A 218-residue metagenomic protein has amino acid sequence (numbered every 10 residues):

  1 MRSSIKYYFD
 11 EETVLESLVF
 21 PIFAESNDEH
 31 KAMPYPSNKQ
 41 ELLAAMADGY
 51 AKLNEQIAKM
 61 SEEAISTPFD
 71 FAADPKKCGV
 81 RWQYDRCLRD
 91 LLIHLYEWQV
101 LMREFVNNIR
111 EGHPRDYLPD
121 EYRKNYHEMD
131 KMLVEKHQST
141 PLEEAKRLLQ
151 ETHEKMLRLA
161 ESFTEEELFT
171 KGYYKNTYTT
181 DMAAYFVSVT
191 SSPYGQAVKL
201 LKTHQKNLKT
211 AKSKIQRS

Functional and structural regions predicted by a protein language model:
R2-S26, A72-E128, E167, K171-S218: Short, contiguous alpha-helical
Y7-F9, L18-V19, F23-A58: Extreme N-terminal tail/first-helix region
N27-P34, K76-C78, M129-H137: A short small-residue
S37-D48, G79-W82, G112-P114, S139-T140 (+2 more regions): Solvent-exposed interaction patches of small proteins and small membrane subunits
Q40-A47, L92, Y96, E143-K146 (+3 more regions): Short amphipathic alpha-helical segments with heptad-repeat character
Y50-S61, Q99-R103, N107, Q150-T164 (+2 more regions): Structural signal for well-ordered, non-membrane alpha-helices
K59-C78: Short secondary-structure junction/hinge motifs that connect adjacent elements
N125-T170: Acidic/histidine-rich alpha-helical segments that form the ligand environment of transition-metal centers
